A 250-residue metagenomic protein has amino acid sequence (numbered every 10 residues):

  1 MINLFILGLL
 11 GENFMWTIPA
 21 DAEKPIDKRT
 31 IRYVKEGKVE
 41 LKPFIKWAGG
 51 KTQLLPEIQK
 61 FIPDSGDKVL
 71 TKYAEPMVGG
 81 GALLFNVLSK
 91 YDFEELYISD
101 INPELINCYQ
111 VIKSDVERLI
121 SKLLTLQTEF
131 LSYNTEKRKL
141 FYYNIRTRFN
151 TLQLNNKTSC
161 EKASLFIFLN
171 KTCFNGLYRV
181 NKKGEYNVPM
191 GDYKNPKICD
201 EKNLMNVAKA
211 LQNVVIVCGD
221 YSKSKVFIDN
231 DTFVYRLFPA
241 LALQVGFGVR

Functional and structural regions predicted by a protein language model:
L4-L7: Short hydrophobic targeting helices and cationic amphipathic motifs that mediate membrane/organellar targeting
L9, F14-D67, K72: S-adenosyl-L-methionine
K60, F85, S89-K90: Short, well-ordered alpha-helices that flank and scaffold nucleotide-derived cofactor binding pockets
K68-T71, F93, N230-D231: A general structural motif
Y73-V87, I98-N102, Y109, I167 (+4 more regions): Conserved proline-anchored active-site loop of SAM-dependent methyltransferases that bridges a beta-strand
K90, E94-Q212: Class I S-adenosyl-L-methionine-dependent methyltransferase module
K202-D229: A mid-sequence, solvent-exposed acidic-amphipathic segment
